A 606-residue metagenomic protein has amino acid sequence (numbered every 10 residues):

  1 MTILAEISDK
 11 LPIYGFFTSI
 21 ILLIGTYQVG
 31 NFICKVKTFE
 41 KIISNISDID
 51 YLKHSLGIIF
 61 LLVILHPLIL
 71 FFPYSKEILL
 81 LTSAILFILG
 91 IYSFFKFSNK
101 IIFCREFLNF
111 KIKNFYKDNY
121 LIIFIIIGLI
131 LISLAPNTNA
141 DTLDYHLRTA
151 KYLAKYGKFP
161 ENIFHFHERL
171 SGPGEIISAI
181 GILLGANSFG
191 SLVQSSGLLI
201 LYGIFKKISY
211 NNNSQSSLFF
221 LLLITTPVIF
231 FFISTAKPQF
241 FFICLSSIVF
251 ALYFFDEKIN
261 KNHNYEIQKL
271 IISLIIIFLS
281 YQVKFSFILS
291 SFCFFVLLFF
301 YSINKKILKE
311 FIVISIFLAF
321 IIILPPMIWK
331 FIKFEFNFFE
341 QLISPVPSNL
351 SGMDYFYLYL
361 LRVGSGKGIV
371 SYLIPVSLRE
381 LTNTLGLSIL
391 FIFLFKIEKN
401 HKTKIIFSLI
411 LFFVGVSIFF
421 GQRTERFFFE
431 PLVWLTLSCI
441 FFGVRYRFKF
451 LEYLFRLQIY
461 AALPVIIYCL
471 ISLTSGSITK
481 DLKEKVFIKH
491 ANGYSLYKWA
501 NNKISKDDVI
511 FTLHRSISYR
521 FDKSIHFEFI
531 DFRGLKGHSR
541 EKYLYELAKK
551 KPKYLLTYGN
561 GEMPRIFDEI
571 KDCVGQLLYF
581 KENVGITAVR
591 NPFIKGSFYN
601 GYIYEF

Functional and structural regions predicted by a protein language model:
M1-N109: Membrane-embedded, hydrophobic transmembrane alpha-helices
T26-Y27, L198-K207, F299, Y372-K404 (+1 more regions): Hydrophobic, aromatic-rich transmembrane alpha-helices and their immediate juxtamembrane boundary segments
N119-I123, S217-L218, Y265-I277, S291-V296 (+3 more regions): Signature aromatic-anchored transmembrane alpha helix within multi-pass, membrane-resident enzymes that catalyze glycan
A140-D141, H146, F455-A500, S516-S518: Membrane-proximal, lumen/periplasm-facing interface regions of secretory-pathway glyco- and lipid-modifying enzymes
K151, Q239-L245, S280-V283, L289-S290 (+1 more regions): Hydrophobic/aromatic-rich transmembrane helices and adjacent perimembrane loops
F300, E310-Y372, T382-N383: Membrane-lumen/periplasm interface segments of specific transmembrane helices in polyprenyl phosphate-linked
H490-L535, K553-M563: Short periplasmic/luminal acceptor-recognition loop of GT-C membrane glycosyltransferases, typified by
K553-F606: Aromatic/acidic, Gly/Pro-rich catalytic loop(s) in extracytoplasmic/lumenal soluble domains of multi-pass membrane
